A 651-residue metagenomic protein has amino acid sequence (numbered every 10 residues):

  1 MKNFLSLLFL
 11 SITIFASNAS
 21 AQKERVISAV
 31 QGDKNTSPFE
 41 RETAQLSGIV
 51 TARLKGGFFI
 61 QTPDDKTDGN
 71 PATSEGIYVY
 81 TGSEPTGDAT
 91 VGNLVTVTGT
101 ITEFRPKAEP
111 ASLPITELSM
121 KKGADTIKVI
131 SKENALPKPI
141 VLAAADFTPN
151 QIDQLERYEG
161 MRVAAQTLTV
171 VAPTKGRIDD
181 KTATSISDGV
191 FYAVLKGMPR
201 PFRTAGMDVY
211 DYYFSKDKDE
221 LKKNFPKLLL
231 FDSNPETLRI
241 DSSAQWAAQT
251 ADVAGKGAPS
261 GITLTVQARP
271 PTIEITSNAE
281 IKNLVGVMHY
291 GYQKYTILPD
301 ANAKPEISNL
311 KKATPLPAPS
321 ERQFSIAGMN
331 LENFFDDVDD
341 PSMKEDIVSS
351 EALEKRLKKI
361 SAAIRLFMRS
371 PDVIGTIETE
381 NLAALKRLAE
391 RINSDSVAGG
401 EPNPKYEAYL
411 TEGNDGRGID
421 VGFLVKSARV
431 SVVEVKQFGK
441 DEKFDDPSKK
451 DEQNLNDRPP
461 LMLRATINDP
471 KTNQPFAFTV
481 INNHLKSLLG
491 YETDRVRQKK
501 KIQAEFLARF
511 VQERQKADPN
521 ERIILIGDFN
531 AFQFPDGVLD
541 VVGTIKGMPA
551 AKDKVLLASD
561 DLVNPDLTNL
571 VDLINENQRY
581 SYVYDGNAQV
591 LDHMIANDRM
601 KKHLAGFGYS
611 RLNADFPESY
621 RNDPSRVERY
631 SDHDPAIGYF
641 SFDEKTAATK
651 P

Functional and structural regions predicted by a protein language model:
M1-L5: Positively charged n-region of N-terminal signal peptides that target proteins for export
S6-I14: Bacterial N-terminal signal peptides
S6-L7, P38, G82, A89 (+4 more regions): Generic hydrophobic-segment detector
I12, I115, K645-A648: Intrinsically disordered/low-complexity terminal segments and short unstructured peptides
F15-A21: Sec/Tat signal peptide C-region and signal peptidase I cleavage site
Q22-K359, A408-Y409, V430, F444-D446 (+5 more regions): Extended non-catalytic accessory segments flanking core domains
P106, A193, M198-R200, M207 (+4 more regions): Divalent cation-coordinating acidic motifs and surrounding scaffolds that mediate Ca2+/Mg2+/Mn2+/Zn2+-dependent binding
